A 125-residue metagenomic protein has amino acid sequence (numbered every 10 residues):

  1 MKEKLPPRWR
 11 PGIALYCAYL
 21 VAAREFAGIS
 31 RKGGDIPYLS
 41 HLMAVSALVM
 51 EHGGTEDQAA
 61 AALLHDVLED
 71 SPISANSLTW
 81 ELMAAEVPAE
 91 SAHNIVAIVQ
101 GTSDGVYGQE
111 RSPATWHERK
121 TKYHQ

Functional and structural regions predicted by a protein language model:
M1-Q125: Active-site helical microenvironments for divalent-metal-assisted chemistry
